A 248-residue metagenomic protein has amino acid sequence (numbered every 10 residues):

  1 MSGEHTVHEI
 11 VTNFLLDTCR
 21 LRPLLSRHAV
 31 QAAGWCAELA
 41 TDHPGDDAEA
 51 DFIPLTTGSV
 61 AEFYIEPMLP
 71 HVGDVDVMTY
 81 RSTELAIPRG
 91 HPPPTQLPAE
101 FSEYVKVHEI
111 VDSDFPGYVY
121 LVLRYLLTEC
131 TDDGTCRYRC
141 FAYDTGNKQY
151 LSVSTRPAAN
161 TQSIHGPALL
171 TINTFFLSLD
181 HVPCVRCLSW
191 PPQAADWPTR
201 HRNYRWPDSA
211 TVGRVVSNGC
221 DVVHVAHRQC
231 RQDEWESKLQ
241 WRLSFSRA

Functional and structural regions predicted by a protein language model:
M1-A248: Non-catalytic helical "accessory" subdomain of NTase-fold nucleotidyltransferases
